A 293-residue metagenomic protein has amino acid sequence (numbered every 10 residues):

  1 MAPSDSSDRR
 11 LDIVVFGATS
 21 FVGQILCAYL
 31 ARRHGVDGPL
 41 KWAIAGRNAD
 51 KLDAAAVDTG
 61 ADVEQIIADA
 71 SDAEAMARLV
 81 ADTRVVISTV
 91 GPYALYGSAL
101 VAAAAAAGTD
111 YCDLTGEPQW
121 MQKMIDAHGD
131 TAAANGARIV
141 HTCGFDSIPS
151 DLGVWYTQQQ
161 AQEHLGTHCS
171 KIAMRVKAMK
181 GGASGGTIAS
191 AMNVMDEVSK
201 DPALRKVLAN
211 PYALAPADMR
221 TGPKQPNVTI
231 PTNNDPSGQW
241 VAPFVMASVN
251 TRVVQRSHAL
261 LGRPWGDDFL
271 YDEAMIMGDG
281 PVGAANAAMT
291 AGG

Functional and structural regions predicted by a protein language model:
P3-S6, Q159-G293: C-terminal catalytic/substrate-binding lobe primarily of soluble NAD(P)-dependent oxidoreductases
L11-H34: N-terminal Rossmann NAD(P)H-binding glycine-rich loop of SDR-like oxidoreductase domains
G35-K51: Conserved glycine-rich Rossmann-like NAD(P)H-binding loop of the short-chain dehydrogenase/reductase
A55-D62: Short, conserved SAM-binding/catalytic segment of Class I S-adenosyl-L-methionine-dependent methyltransferases
I66-Y96: Conserved Rossmann-fold cofactor-binding substructure of NAD(P)-dependent oxidoreductases
P92, V101-M121: ADP-ribose/adenylate-binding Rossmann-like module
T115-A137: Rossmann-fold NAD(P)-binding glycine/threonine-rich loop
T131, N135-M179: Adenosine-phosphate binding glycine-rich loop
